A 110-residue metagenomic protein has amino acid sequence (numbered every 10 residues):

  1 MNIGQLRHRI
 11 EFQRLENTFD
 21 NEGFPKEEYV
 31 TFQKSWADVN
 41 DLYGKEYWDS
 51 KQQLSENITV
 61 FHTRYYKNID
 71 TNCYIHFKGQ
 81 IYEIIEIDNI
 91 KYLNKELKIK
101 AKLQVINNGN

Functional and structural regions predicted by a protein language model:
M1-E22: Active-site-proximal polar cores
G4, P25-N110: Short, conserved turn/kink motifs that form compact alpha/beta structural patches or helix kinks used as
